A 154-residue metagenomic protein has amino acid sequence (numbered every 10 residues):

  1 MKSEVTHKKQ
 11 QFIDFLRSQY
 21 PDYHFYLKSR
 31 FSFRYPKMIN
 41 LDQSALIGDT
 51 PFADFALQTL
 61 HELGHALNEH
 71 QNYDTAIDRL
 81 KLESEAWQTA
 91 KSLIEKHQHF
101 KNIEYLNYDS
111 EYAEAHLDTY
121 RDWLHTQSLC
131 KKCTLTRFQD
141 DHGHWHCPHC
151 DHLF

Functional and structural regions predicted by a protein language model:
K2-K9, I13-F55, A66, H70: Active-site scaffold of zinc-dependent metalloenzymes
H7, G48-F55, K96-F154: Long, well-structured alpha-helical subdomains associated with metal-dependent extracellular/ecto-lumenal hydrolases
H61, H65: Histidine-centered divalent metal-coordination motifs
A66-E69, L93, Y120: TPR/TPR-like alpha-solenoid repeats
E69-I77: Substrate-binding clefts and substrate-entry loops adjacent to catalytic sites of polymer-processing enzymes acting on
D78-Y108: Post-HExxH zinc-binding segment in Zn-dependent metallohydrolases
